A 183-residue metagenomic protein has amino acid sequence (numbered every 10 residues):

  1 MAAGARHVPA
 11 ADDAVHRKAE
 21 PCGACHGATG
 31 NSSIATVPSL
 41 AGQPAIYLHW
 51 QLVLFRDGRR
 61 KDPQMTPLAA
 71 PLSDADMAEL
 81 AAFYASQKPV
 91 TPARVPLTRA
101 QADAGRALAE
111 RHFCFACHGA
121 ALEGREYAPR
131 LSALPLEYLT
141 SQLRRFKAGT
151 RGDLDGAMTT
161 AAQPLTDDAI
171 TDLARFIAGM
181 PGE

Functional and structural regions predicted by a protein language model:
M1, A70-P92, E137, Q163-E183: C-terminal capping alpha-helices of c-type cytochrome domains
M1-D12, V53-L54, A178-E183: N-terminal export/targeting leaders of redox proteins
H7-T29, P92-A93, L97-A120, P135: Sequence/structural segment immediately N-terminal to covalent heme-attachment motifs in c-type and related
D12-V15, G30-K61, T66-L72, R106 (+2 more regions): Gly/Gly-Pro-rich "capping" loops immediately C-terminal to redox-active cysteine motifs in periplasmic/lumenal
F55, F83-Y84, A109, F146 (+1 more regions): Conserved hydrophobic/aromatic "anchor" residues that stabilize well-ordered secondary structure elements
